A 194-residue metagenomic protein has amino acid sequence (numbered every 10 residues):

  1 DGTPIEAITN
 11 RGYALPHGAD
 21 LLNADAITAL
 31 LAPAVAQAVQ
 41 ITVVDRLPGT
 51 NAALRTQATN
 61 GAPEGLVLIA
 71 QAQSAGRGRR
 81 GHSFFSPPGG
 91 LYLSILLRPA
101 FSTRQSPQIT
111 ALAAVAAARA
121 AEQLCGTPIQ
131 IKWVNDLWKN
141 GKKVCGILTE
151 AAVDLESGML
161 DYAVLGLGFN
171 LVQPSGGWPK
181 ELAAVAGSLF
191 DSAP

Functional and structural regions predicted by a protein language model:
D1-Q123, C145: N-terminal lobe of the biotin/lipoate ligase/transferase fold
I8, I131-K132: Residue-level detector of family-conserved "landmark" positions at structurally sensitive sites
S102-I129, K139-P194: Long, positively charged amphipathic alpha-helical accessory segments at protein N-termini or as interdomain linkers
